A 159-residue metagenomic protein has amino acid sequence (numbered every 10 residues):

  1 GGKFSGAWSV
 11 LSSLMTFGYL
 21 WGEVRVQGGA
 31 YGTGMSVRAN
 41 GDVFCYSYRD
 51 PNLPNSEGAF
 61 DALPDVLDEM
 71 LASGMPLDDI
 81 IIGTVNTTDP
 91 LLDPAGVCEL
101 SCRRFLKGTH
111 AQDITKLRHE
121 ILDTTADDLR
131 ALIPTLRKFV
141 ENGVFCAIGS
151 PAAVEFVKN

Functional and structural regions predicted by a protein language model:
G1-V10, Y19-A126, E141-G149: M16 family metallopeptidases and their MPP-like homologs
T124-R137: A short, acidic, amphipathic alpha-helical segment used as a generic capping/interface helix at domain edges
V154-N159: Short, aromatic/basic amphipathic alpha-helical patches
